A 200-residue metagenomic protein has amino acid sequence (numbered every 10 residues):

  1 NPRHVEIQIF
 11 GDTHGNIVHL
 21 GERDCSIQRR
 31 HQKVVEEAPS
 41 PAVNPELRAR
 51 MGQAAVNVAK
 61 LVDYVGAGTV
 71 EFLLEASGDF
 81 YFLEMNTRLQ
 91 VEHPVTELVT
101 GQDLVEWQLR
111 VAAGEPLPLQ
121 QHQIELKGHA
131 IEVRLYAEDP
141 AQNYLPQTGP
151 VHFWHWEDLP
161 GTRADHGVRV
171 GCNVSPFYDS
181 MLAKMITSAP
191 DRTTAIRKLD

Functional and structural regions predicted by a protein language model:
N1-D200: ATP-dependent carboxylate activation and anion-phosphoryl transfer catalytic cores that bind Mg-ATP to form
